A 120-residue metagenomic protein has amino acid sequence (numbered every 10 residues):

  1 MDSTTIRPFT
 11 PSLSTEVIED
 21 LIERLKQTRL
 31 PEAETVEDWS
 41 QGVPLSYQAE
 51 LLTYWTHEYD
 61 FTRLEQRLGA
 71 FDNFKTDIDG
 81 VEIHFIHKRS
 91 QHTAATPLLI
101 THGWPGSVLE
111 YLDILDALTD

Functional and structural regions predicted by a protein language model:
M1-P8, T28-E34: Short, contiguous pre-domain boundary segments
V17-R89: Non-catalytic accessory segments flanking enzyme active sites
K88-S90, G103-W104: An acidic- and aromatic-residue-enriched active-site/binding cleft used to recognize and process polar
S90-A95, V108: Extended catalytic core of nucleotide-activated donor transferases of GT-like folds
A94-G103: Short beta-strand element of the alpha/beta-hydrolase
W104-D116: The serine-hydrolase catalytic nucleophile loop
T119-D120: Short mixed-charge
